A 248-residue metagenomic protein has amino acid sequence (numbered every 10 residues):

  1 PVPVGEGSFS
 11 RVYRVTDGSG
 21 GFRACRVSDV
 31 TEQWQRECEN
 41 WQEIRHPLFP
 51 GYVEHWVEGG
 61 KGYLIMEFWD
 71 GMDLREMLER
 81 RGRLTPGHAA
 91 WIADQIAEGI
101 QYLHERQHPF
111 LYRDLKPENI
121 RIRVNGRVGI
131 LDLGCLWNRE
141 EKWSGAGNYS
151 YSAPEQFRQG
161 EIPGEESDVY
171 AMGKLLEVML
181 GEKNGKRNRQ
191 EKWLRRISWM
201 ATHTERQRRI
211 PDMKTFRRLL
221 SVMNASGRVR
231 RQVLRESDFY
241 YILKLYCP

Functional and structural regions predicted by a protein language model:
E6-Q33: ATP-binding glycine-rich loop module of kinase domains
T31-E43: AlphaC helix of the eukaryotic protein kinase fold
G51-G62: Short beta-strand micro-motifs within the conserved protein kinase catalytic domain, predominantly in the N-lobe
L74-L84: AlphaC helix of the protein kinase catalytic domain
I92-A93: Activation segment signature within eukaryotic-like protein kinase domains
H104-I122: Catalytic-loop of the protein kinase fold
W143-Q156: Conserved activation segment of eukaryotic-like protein kinases, specifically the C-terminal portion of the activation
R228-P248: Regulatory extensions appended to serine/threonine kinase catalytic cores
